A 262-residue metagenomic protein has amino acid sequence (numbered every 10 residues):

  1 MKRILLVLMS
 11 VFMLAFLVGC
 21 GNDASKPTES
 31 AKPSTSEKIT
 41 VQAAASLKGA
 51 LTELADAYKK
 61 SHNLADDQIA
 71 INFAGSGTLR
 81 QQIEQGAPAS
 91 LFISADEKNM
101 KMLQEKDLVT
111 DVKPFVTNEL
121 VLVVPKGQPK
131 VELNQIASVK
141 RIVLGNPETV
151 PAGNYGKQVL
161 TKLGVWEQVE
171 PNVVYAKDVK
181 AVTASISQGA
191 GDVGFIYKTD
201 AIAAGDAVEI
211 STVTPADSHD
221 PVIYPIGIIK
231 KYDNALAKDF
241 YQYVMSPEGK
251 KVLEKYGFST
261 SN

Functional and structural regions predicted by a protein language model:
M1-S25: Sec-dependent N-terminal signal peptides of Gram-positive bacterial secreted proteins and lipoproteins
C20-K59, G77, E84, D96-E97 (+3 more regions): Exported/periplasmic ABC-transporter solute-binding proteins
A57-A70: Signal peptide-proximal N-terminal region of secreted/periplasmic/extracellular or secretory-lumen proteins
F73: Conserved strand-loop elements at the edges of beta-sheets that form or border functional pockets
D107, D111-K113: Central helical "cap/lid" subdomain
E119: Active-site-adjacent helical/loop segments in soluble small-molecule enzymes
